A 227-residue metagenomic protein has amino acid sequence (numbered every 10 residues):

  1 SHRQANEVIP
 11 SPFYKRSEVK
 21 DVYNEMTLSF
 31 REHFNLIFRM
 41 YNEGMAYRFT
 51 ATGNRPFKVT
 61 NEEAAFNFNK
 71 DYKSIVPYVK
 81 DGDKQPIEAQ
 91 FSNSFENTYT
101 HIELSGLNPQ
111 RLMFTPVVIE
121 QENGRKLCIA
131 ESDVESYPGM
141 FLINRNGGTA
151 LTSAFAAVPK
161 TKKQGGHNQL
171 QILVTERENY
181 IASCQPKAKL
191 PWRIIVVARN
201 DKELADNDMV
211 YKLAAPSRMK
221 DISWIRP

Functional and structural regions predicted by a protein language model:
S1-R218: N-terminal accessory beta-strand-rich subdomains and adjacent acidic, glycine-rich linkers that precede catalytic cores
W224: Conserved oxyanion/phosphate-binding beta-strand-loop segments in alpha/beta enzyme cores
